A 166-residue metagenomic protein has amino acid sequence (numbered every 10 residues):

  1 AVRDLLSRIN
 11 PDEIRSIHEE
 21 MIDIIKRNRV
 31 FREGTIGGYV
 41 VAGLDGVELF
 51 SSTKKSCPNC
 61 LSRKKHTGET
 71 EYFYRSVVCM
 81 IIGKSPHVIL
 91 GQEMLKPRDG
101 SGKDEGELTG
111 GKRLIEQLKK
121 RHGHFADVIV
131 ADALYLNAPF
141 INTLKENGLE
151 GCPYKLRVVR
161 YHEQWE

Functional and structural regions predicted by a protein language model:
A1, E13-E20, G110, R160 (+1 more regions): Exposed alpha-helical structural elements
A1-V2, G38-L49, C79, G111 (+2 more regions): Short, conserved catalytic/metal-binding motifs centered on acidic residues
R3-S85: Active-site-proximal, Lys/Arg-enriched surface segment that forms a nucleic-acid-binding/basic interface patch
L44-K54, M94-R98, E146-L149: A short, terminal or domain-edge coil/loop segment
F50, V88, R160: Flexible, glycine-rich phosphate/dinucleotide-binding loops and adjacent beta-alpha linkers at cofactor/substrate
S52-K54, I89, I141: Short acidic, gly/pro-rich beta-turn/loop elements at beta-sheet edges and active-site/ligand-binding grooves
K64-F125: Electropositive, glycine- and tryptophan-enriched low-complexity nucleic-acid-binding patches
R98-E166: An internal, acidic/charged active-site-proximal segment that coordinates divalent cations and/or engages
